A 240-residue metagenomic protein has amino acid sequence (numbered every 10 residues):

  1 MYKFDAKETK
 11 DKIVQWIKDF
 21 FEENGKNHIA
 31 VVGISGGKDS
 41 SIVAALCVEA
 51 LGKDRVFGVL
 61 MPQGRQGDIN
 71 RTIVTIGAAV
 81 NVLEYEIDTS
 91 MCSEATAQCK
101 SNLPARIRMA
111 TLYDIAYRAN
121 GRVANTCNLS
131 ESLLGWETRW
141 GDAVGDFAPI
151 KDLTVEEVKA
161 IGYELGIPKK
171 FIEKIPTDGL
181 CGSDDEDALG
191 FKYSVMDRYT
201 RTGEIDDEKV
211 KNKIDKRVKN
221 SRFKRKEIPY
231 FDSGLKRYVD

Functional and structural regions predicted by a protein language model:
M1-E137: ATP-dependent adenylation/nucleotidyltransferase module used to activate substrates
M1-V32, K38, I42-L46, A143 (+1 more regions): Peripheral terminal appendages
L51-Q66, Y113-A119, L153-A160, D197-K213 (+1 more regions): Short, surface-exposed, charge-dense and proline/glycine-enriched linear segments
K100-R108, G121-V195: Catalytic subdomain that performs nucleotidyl-dependent activation
